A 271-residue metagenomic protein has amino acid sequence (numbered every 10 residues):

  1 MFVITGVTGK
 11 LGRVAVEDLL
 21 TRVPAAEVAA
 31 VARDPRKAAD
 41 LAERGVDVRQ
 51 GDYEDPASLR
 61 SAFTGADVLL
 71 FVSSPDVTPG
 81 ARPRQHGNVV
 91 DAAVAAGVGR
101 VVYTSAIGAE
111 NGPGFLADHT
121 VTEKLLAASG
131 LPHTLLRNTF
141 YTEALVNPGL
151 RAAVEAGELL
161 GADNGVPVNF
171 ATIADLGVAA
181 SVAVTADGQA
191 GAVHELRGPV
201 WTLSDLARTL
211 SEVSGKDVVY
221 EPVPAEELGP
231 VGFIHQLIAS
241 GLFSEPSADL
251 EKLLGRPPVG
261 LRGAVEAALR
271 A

Functional and structural regions predicted by a protein language model:
M1-K37, E54-A57, T64-A66, S74-R84 (+4 more regions): Oxidoreductase cofactor-interface core, primarily capturing Rossmann-like NAD(P)-dependent enzymes
K37-R44, S61: Short loop/helix-cap segments at secondary-structure boundaries that form the rim of catalytic
A42-D55: Rossmann-fold cofactor-recognition segment
V48, R100-V101: A short hydrophobic/small-residue beta-strand
S214, A225-A271: A hydrophobic C-terminal alpha-helical subdomain
E221-V223: A generic structural motif
